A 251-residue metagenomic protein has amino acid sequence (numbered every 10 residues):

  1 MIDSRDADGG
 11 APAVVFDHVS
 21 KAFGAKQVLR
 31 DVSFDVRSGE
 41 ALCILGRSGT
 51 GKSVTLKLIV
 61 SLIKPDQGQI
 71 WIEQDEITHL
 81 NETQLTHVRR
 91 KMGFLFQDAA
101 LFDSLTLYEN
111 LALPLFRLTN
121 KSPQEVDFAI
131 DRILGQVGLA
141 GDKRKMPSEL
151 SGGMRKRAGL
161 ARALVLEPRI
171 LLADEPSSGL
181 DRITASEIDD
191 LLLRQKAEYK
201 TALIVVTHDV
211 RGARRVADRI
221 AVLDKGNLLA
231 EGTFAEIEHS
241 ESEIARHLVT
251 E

Functional and structural regions predicted by a protein language model:
V60: Helix-to-loop junction immediately C-terminal to a conserved catalytic motif
E76, P123-D142: Conserved ABC ATPase "signature" region
M146-L150, M154: Conserved ABC ATPase signature
V165-R169: A short, proline-enriched helix->beta-strand linker immediately N-terminal to the Walker B motif in ABC-type P-loop
L171-D174: Catalytic Walker B motif of ABC-type/P-loop ATPase nucleotide-binding domains
R182-T184: Helix N-cap at the start of a conserved alpha-helix in ABC-type nucleotide-binding domains
